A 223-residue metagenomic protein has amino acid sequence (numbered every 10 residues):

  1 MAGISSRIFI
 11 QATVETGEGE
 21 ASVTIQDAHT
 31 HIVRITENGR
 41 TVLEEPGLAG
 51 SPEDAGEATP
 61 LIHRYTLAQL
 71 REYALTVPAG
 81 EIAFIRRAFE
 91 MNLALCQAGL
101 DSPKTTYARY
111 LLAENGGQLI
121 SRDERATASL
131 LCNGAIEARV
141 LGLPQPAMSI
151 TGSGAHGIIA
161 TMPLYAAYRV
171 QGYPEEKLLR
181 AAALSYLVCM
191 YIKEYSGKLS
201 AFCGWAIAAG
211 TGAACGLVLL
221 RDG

Functional and structural regions predicted by a protein language model:
M1, K177-D222: A structural-propensity feature for long, helix-poor, extended segments
M1-T13, V170-E176, A182-Y186: Contiguous domain-boundary segments centered on the initiation and propagation of an alpha-helix
A2-G142: Signature of multi-pass transmembrane helix bundles
I8-I10, E15-A21, A209-G223: C-terminal domain-closing interface element
R86, R122, A126, I158 (+3 more regions): Conserved structured core elements
A138-S149, M190-L199: Glycine/charged-rich beta-loop-alpha catalytic/anionic-binding loops adjacent to active sites
Q145-M162, G204-A208: Conserved phosphate/anionic-ligand binding catalytic regions in large, soluble enzymes, centered on
G157-P174, C215-D222: Alpha-helical support elements that line or immediately flank enzyme active sites and cofactor-binding pockets
